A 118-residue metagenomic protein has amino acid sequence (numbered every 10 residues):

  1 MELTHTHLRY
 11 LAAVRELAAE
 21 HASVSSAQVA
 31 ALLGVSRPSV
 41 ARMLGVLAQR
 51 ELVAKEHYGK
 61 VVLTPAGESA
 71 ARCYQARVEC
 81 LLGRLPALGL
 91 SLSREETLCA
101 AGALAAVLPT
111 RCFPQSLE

Functional and structural regions predicted by a protein language model:
M1-A12: Short alpha-helical segments that sit at the start of domains
E20-A30: Short acidic, hydrophobic short linear motifs in intrinsically disordered regions
P38: Key DNA-contact positions within bacterial/archaeal DNA-binding proteins
A48-E56: A short, conserved structural fragment
G59-R77: Basic, amphipathic "hinge/linker" alpha-helix immediately C-terminal to the N-terminal HTH DNA-binding motif
E79-E118: Amphipathic alpha-helical dimerization/coiled-coil segments that flank or bridge DNA-binding/regulatory modules
